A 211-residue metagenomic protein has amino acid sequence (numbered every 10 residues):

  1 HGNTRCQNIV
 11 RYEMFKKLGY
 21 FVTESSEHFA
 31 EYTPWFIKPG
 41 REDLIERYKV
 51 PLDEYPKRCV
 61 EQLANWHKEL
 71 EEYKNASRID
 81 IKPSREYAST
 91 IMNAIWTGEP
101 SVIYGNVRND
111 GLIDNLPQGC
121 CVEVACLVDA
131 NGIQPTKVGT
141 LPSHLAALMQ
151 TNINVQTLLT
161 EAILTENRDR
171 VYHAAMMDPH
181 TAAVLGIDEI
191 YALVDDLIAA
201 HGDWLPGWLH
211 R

Functional and structural regions predicted by a protein language model:
H1-R211: Long, compositionally biased stretches enriched for glycine and/or charged residues
